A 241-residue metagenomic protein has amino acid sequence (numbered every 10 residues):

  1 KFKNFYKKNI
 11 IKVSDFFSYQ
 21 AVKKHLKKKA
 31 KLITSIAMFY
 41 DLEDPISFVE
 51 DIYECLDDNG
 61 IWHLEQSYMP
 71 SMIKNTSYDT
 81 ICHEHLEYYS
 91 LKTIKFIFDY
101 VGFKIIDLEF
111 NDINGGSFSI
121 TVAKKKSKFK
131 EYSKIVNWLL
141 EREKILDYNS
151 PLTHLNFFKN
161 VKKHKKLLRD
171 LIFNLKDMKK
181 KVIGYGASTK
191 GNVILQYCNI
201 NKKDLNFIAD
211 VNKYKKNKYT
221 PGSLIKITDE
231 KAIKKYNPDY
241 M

Functional and structural regions predicted by a protein language model:
K1-A21, K203-K218: Class I SAM-dependent methyltransferase SAM/SAH-binding core
S18-K29, E230-N237: Short amphipathic alpha-helix with an adjacent loop that forms part of the alpha/beta core around
K31-T34: A conserved beta-strand element that flanks and buttresses the S-adenosyl-L-methionine
M38: Hydrophobic adenine-recognition pocket in adenosine-nucleotide-binding enzymes
I46-H63: A short glycine-rich, Lys/Arg-flanked "PGG" loop and its adjoining helix->strand segment in the class I
L64-E87, L91-T93: Short, glycine-/aromatic-enriched active-site segment of Class I SAM-dependent methyltransferases
F103-N114: Conserved S-adenosyl-L-methionine
G115-N160, H164: Flexible, glycine-/basic-rich loop-and-beta segments that form/coincide with the SAM-dependent methyltransferase
